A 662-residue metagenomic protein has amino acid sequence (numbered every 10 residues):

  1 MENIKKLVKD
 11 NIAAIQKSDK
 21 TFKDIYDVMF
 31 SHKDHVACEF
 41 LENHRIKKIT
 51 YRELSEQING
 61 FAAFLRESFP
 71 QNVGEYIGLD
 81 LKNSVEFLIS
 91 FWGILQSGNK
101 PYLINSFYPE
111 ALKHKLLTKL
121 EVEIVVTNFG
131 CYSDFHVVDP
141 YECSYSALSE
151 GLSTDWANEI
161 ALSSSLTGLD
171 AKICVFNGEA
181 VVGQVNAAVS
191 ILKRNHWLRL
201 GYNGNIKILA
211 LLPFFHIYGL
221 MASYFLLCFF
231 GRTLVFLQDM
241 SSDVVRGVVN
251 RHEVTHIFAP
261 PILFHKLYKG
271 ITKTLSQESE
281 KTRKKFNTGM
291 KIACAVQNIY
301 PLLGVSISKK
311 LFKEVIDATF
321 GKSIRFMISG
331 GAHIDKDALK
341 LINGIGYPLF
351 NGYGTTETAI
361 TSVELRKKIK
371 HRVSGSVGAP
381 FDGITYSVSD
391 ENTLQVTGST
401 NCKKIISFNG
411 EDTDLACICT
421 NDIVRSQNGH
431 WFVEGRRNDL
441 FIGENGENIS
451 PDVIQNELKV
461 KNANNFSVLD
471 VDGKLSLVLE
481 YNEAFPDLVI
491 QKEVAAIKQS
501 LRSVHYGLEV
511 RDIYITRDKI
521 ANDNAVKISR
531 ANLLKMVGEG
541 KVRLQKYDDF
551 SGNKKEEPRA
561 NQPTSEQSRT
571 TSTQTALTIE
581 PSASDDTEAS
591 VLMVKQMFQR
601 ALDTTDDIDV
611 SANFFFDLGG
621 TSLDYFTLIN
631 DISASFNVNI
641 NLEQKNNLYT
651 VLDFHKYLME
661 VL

Functional and structural regions predicted by a protein language model:
M1-S68, V73, A157, F550-T587 (+2 more regions): N-lobe entry segment of adenylate-forming
H44-I49, A62-F107, A210-L211, D617: Conserved AMP-binding/adenylate-forming
T50-R52, A157-N186: Conserved AMP-binding A3 loop
V185-K207, F214-K313: Conserved AMP-binding/adenylation subdomain of ANL enzymes
I307-F432, R437-L440, Q455: Conserved AMP-binding/adenylate-forming
V388, N392, D412-D414, I418-Y506 (+1 more regions): AMP-binding/adenylate-forming catalytic core of the ANL superfamily
Q499-A576, I629, Q644: Conserved C-terminal "lid"/linker of ANL adenylate-forming enzymes
A560-I608, T627-S635, N647, L652 (+1 more regions): Thiotemplate assembly-line natural product biosynthesis machinery
